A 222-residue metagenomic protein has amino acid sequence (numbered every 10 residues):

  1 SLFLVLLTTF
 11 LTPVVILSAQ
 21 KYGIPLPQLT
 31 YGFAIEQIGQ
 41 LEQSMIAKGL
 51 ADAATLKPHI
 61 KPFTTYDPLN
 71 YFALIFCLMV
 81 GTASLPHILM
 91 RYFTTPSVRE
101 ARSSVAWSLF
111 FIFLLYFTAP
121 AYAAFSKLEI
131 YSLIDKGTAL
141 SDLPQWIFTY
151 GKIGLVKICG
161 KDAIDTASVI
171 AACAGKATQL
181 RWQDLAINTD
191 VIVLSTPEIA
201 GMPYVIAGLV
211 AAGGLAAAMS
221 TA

Functional and structural regions predicted by a protein language model:
L2-G208: Loop-to-helix junctions at membrane interfaces in multi-pass transport proteins
C77-L78, V210-A222: Transmembrane alpha-helix interface/packing and boundary motifs in multi-pass membrane proteins, characterized by
